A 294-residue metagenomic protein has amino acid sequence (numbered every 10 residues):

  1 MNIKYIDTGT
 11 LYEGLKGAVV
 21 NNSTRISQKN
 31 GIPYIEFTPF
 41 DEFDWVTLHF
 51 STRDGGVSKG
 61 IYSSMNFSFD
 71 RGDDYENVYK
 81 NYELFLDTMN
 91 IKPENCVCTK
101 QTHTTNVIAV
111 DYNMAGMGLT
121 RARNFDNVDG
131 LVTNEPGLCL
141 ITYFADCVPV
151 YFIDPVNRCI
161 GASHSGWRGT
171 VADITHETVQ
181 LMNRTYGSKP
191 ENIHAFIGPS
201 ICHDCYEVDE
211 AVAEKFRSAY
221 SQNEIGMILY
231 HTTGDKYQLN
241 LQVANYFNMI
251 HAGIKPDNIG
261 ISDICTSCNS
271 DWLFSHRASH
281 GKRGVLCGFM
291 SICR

Functional and structural regions predicted by a protein language model:
M1-R294: Active-site microenvironment for binding and transforming phosphate-containing groups
